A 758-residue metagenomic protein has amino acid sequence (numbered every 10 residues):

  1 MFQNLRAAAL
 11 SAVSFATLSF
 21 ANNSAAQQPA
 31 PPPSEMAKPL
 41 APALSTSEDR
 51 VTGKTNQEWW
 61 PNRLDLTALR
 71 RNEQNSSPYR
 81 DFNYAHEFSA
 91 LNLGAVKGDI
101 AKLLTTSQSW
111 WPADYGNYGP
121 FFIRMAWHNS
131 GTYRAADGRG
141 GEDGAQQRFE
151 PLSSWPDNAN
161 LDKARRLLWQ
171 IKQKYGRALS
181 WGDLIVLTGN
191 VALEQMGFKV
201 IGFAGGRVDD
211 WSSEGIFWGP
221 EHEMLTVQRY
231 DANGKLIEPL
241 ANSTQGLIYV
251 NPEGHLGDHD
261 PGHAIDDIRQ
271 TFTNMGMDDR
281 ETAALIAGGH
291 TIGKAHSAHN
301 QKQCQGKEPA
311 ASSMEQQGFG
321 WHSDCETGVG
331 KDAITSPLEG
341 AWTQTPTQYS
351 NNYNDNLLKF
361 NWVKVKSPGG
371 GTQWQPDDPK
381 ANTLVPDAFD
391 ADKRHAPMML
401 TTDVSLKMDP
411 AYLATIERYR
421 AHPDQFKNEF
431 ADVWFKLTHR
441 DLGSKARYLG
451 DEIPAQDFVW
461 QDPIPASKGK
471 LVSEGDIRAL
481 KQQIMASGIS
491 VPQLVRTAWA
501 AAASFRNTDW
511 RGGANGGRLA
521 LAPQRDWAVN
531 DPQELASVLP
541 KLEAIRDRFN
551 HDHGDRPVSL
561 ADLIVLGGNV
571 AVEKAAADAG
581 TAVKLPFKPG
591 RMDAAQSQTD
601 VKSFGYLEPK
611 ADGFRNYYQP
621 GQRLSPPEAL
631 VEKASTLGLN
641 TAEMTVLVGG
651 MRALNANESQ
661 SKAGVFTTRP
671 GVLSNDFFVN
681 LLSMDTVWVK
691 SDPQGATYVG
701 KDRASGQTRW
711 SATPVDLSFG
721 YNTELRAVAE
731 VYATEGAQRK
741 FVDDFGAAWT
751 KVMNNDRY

Functional and structural regions predicted by a protein language model:
M1-A26: Gram-negative bacterial Sec-dependent N-terminal signal peptides
Q27-Y758: Long, well-ordered alpha/beta core segments of mature domains
